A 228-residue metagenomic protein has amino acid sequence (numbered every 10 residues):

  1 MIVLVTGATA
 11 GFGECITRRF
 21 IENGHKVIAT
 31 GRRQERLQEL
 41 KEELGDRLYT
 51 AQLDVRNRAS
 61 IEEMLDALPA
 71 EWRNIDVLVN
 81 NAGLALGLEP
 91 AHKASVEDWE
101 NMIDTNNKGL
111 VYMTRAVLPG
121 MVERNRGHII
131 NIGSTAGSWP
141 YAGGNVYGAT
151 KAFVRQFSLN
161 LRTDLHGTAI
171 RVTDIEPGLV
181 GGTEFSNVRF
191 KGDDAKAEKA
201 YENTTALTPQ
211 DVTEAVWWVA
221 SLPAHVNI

Functional and structural regions predicted by a protein language model:
T9-A10: Conserved glycine-rich cofactor-binding loop
L53-E63, V96: The beta1-alpha1 cofactor-binding region of Rossmann-like NAD(H)/NADP(H)-dependent oxidoreductases
E89-A91, D98-E100: Substrate-binding pocket helix/loop in short-chain dehydrogenase/reductase
T114, T150: Active-site helix of classical SDR
P119, T163-D164: Alpha-helical segment proximal to the catalytic Tyr-Lys
S134: Residue(s) in the substrate-gating loop at a strand-loop-helix junction that position the organic substrate next
D174-I175, D194-I228: C-terminal helical subdomain
